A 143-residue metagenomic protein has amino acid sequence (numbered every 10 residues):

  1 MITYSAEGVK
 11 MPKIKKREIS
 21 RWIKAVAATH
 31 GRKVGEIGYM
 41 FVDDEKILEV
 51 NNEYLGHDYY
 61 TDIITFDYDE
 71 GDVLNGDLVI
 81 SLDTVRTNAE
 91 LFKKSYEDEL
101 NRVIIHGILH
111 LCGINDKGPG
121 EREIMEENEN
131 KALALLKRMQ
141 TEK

Functional and structural regions predicted by a protein language model:
M1-N101, C112-K143: An acidic/histidine-cluster motif and surrounding catalytic segment that typifies divalent-metal-assisted enzyme active
L109: Conserved ATP-binding N-box helix of the HATPase_c
